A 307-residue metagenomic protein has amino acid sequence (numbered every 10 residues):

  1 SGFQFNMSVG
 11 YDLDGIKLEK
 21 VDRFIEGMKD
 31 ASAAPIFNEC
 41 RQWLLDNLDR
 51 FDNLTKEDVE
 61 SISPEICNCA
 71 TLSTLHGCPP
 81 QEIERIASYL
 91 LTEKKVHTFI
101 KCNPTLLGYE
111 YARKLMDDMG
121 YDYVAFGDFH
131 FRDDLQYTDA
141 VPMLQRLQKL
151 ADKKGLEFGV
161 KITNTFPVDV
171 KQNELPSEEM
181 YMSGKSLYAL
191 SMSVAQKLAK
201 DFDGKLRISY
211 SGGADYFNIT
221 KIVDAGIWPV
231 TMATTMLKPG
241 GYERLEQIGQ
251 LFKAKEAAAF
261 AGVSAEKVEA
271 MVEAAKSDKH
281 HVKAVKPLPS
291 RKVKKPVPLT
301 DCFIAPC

Functional and structural regions predicted by a protein language model:
S1-L156, N164-D169: Active-site entrance/lid segments in N-terminal catalytic domains of soluble metabolic enzymes
R85-S88, G213-M232: Catalytic cores of alpha/beta
K94-V96, D203-G204, D224-P229: Glycine-enriched alpha-helix->loop->beta-strand junction motifs that scaffold or abut catalytic
I100, V160, L198, I222 (+1 more regions): Conserved, mostly hydrophobic/aromatic
P104-D117, K161-M182, M236-E243, Q247: Flexible glycine/acidic-rich beta-alpha junction loops that bind and position SAM and/or redox cofactors in anaerobic
Q136-K154, M182-K205, A254-A258: Alpha-helix-loop-beta-strand connector modules within alpha/beta enzyme cores
N164-F166, K205-I219: Glycine-rich beta-to-alpha transition loops that act as phosphate-gripper elements at the mouths of alpha/beta enzyme
M236-L237, E243, Q247-I248, F252-C307: Ferredoxin-type iron-sulfur electron-transfer modules and their immediate structural context
